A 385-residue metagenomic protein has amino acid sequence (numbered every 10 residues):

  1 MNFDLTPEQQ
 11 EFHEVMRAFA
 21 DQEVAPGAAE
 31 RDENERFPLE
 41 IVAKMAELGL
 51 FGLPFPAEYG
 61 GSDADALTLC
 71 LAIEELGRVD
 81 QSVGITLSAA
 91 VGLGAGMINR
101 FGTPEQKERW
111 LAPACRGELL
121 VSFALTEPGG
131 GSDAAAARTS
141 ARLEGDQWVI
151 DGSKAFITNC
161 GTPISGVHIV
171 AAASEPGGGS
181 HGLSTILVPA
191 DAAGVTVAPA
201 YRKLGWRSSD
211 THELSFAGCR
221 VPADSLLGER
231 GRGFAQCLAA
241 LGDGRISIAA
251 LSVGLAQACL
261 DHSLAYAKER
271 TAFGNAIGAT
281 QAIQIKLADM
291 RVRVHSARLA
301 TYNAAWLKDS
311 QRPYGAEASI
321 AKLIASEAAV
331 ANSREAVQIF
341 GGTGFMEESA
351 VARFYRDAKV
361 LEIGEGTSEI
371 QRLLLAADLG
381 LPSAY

Functional and structural regions predicted by a protein language model:
M1-A89, F101-Q106, P113-E118, G131-A134 (+4 more regions): Alpha-helical interface subdomain recognition
G49, I73-G77, A171-A172, V188-A193 (+1 more regions): Short Ser/Thr-interspersed hydrophobic loop/turn segments at strand-loop and sheet-helix junctions that line or gate
L87, A114, G129-S132, T158-P163 (+2 more regions): Short Gly/Pro-enriched turn/cap motifs at secondary-structure boundaries
A95-F101, A135, G177: Flexible, glycine-rich active-site loops centered on histidine and acidic residues that chelate a metal or position
G117-L125, V170: A short, Trp-centered hydrophobic/proline-enriched beta-strand micro-motif
A136, D191-R220: Flexible, small-/acidic-enriched active-site or ligand-binding loops
Q147, D151-T196: A short core secondary-structure module
A217-Q236: Long, acidic (Asp/Glu-rich), low-complexity accessory segments flanking structured domains
